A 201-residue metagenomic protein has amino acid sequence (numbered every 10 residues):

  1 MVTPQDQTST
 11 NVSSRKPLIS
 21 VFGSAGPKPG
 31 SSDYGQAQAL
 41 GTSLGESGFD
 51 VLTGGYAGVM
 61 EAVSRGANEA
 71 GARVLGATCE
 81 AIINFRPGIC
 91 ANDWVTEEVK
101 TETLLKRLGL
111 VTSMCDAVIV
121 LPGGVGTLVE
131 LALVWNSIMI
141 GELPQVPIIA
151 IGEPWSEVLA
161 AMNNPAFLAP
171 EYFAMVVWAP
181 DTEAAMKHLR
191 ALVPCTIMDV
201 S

Functional and structural regions predicted by a protein language model:
V2-A77: Glycine-rich beta-alpha loop segments
S24-P27, E80-I82, G123-G126: Short glycine-rich anion-binding loops that position phosphate/pyrophosphate groups of nucleotides and phosphorylated
A57-R65, W155-A166: Glycine-rich, charge-decorated loop segments at or immediately adjacent to ligand/cofactor-binding or catalytic sites
G58-V120: Acidic/glycine-enriched connector segments
G76-E80, L121, W135-L159, P170-F173: Short, acidic/small-residue loops that bind anionic groups at enzyme active sites
L104-E142, I149, C195-V200: Active-site/ligand-binding-proximal alpha/beta "capping" segment
S113, P170-S201: A charged, well-structured terminal subsegment
